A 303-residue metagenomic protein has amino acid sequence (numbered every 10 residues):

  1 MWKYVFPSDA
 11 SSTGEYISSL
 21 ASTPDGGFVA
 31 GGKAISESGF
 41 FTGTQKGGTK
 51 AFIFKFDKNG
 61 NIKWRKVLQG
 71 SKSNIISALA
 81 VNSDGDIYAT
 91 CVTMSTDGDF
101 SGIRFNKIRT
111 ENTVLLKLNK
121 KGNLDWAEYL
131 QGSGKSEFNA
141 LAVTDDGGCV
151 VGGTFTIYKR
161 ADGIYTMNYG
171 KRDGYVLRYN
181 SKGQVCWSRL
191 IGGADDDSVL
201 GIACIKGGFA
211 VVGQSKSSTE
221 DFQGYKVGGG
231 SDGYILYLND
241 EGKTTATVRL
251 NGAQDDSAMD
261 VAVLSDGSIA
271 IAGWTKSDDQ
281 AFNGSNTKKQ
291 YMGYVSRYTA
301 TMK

Functional and structural regions predicted by a protein language model:
M1-K303: A sequence-level/structural motif corresponding to short, flexible coil/turn segments enriched in small polar residues
